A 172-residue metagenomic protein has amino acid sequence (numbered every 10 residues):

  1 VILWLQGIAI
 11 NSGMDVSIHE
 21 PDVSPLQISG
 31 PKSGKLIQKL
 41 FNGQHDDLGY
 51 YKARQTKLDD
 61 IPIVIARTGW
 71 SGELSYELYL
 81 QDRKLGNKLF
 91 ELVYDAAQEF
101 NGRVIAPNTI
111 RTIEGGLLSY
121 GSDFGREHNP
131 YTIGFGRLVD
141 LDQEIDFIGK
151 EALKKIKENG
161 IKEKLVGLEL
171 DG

Functional and structural regions predicted by a protein language model:
V1-G172: Conserved, structured C-terminal
